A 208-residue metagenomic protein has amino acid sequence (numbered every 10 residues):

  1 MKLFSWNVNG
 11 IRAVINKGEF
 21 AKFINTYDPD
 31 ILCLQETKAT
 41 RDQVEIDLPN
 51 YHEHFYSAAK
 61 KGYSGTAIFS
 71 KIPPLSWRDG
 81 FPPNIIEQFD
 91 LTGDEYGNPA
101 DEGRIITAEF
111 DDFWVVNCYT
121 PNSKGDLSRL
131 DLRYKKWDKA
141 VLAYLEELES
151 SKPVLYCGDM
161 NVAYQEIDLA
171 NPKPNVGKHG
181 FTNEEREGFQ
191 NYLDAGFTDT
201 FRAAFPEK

Functional and structural regions predicted by a protein language model:
M1-G10, D112-L127, C157: Active-site-proximal beta-strand elements of phosphoester/diester hydrolases
M1-L48, H52-E53, A58-T66: N-terminal, active-site-proximal structural segment of metallo-dependent hydrolase catalytic domains
N7, I24-D42, V115, Y144-E166 (+1 more regions): Active-site beta-strand/loop signature of hydrolases that rely on acidic residues for catalysis
N9, K38, P82, P121 (+2 more regions): Catalytic metal-binding/acid-base residues of hydrolase active sites
A13-V14, R41-Q43, Y63-G65, S123-L127 (+2 more regions): Short catalytic/ligand-binding loop motif for oxyanion handling, primarily in non-cytosolic enzymes, centered on
K38, V44-G125: Structured beta-strand-rich core segments of catalytic domains in phosphoester-bond hydrolases
H52, A140-K208: Metal-dependent phosphoesterases centered on the DNase I-like endonuclease/exonuclease/phosphatase
W114-Y134, P172-E185, P206: Active-site-proximal loop/helix segment associated with metal-binding centers of metalloenzymes
